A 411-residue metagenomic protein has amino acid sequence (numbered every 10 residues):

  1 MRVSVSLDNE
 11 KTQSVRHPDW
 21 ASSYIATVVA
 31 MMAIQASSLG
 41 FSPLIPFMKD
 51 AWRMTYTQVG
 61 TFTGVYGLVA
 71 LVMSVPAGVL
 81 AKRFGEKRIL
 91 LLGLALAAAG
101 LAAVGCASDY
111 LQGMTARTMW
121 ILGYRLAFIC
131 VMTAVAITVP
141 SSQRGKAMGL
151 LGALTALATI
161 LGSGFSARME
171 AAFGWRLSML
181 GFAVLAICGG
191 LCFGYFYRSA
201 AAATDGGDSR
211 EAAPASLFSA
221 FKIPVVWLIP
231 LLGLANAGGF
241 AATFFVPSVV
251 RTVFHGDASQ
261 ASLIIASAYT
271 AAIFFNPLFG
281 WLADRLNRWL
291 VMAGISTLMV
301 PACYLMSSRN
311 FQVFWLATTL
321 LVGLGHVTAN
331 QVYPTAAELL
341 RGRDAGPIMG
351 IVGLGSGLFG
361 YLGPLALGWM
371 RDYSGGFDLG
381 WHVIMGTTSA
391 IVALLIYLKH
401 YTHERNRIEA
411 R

Functional and structural regions predicted by a protein language model:
F41-S42, V225-Y269, I273: Extracytoplasmic gate region of multi-pass secondary transporters
V72-S108: Conserved MFS/SLC helix-loop-helix module at the cytosolic interface between two early adjacent transmembrane helices
R83-L92, R285-S296: Cytoplasmic membrane-interface "Motif A"-like loop-to-helix N-cap segments of 12-TM Major Facilitator Superfamily
A116-L154: Cytoplasmic helix-loop-helix junction between adjacent transmembrane helices in 12-TM secondary transporters
L150-Y197: Helix-loop-helix hairpin linking two adjacent transmembrane segments in secondary transporters
Y195-S216, R405-R411: Flexible cytoplasmic inter-helical loops of multi-pass small-molecule transporters
W289-V332: C-terminal transmembrane helical hairpin of 12-TM major facilitator-type secondary transporters
G342-S374: A late C-terminal transmembrane helix in Major Facilitator Superfamily
